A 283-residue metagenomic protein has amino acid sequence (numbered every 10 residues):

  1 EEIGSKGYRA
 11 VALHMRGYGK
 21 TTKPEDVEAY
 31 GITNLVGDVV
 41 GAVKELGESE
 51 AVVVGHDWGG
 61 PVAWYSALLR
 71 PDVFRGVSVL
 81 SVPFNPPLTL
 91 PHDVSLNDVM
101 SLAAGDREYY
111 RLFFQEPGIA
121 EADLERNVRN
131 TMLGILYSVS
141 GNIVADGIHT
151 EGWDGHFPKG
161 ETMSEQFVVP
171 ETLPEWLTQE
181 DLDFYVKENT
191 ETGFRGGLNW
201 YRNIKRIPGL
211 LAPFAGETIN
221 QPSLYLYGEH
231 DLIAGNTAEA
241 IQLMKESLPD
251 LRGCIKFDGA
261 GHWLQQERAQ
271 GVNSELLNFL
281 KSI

Functional and structural regions predicted by a protein language model:
E1-E2, G60: Conserved SAM-binding loop
E2, K6, A42, F184 (+3 more regions): Short alpha-helical functional segments enriched in proximate histidine and acidic residues
I3-T22: Conserved alpha/beta-hydrolase
A12, Y227, K256: Conserved residues in the N-terminal Rossmann fold of short-chain dehydrogenase/reductase
A12-L13, G55, V79, Q265: Conserved SAM-binding loop
Y18-T22, V27-V54, W58-R252: Flexible "cap/lid" subdomain of the alpha/beta-hydrolase fold that forms the substrate-access gate
L251-I283: Catalytic active-site module of serine/aspartate enzymes centered on a nucleophile-bearing elbow/loop
